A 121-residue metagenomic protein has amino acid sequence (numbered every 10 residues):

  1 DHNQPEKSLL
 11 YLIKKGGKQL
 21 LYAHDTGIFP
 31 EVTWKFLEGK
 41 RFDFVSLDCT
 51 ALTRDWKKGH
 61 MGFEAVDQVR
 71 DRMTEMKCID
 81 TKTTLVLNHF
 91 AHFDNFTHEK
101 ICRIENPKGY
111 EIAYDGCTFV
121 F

Functional and structural regions predicted by a protein language model:
D1-T33, D115-F121: Core dinuclear metal-dependent hydrolase active-site scaffold
G27-C117: Cap/insert and terminal regions of metallo-dependent hydrolase folds
